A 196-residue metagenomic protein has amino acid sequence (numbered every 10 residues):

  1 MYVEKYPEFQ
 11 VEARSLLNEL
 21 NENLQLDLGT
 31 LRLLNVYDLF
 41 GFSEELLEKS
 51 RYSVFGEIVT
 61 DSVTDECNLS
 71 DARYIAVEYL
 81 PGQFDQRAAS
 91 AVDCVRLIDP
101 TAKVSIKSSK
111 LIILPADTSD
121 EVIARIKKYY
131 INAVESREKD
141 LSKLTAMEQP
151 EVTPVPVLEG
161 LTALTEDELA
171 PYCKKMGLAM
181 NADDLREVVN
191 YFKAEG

Functional and structural regions predicted by a protein language model:
M1-G196: Core nucleic-acid recognition elements
